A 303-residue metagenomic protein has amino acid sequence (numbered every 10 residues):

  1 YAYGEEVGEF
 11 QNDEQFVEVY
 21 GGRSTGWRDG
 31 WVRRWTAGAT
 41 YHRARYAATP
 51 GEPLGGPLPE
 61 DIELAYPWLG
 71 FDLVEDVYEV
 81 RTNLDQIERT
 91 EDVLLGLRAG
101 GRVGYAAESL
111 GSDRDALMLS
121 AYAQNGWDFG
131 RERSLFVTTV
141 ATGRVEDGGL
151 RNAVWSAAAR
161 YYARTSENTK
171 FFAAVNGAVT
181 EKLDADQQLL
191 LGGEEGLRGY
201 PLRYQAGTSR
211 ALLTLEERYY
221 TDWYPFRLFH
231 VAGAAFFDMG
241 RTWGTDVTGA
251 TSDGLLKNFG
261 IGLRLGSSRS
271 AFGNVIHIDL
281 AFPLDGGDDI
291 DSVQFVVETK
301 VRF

Functional and structural regions predicted by a protein language model:
Y1-Y66, G70-R89, V93-G96, D115-M118 (+5 more regions): Gram-negative and organellar
R98-F303: C-terminal transmembrane beta-barrel domains of outer membrane proteins
